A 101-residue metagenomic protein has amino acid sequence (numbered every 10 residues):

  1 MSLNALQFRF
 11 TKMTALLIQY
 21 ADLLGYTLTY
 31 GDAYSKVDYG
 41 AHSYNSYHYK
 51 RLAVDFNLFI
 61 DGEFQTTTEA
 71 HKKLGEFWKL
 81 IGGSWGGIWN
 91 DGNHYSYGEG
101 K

Functional and structural regions predicted by a protein language model:
M1, R9-M13, H48: Proteins with a high burden of low-complexity, intrinsically disordered sequence enriched in S/T/G/P/A and R, requiring
M1-F8, I60-Q65: Second-shell loop/turn segments in exported
R9-M13, L17, A70, L74: Stable alpha-helical elements in mature extracytoplasmic
M13-S43, S84-G86: Extended, low-complexity, intrinsically disordered C-terminal regulatory tails of eukaryotic serine/threonine kinases
Y44-K101: Catalytic cores and adjacent binding grooves of peptidoglycan-active enzymes
